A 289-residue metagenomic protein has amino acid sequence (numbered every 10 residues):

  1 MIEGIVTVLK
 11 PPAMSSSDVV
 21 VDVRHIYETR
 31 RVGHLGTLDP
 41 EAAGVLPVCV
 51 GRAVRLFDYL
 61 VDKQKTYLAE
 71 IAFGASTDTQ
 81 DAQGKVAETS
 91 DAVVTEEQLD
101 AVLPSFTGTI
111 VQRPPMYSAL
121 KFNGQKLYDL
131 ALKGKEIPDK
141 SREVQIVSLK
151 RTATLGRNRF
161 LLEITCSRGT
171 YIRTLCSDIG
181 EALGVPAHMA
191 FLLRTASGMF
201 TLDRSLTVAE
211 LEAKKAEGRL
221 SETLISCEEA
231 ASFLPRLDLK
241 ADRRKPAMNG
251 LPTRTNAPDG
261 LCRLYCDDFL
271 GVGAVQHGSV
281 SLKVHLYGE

Functional and structural regions predicted by a protein language model:
M1-P11, S17-L38, A42-V45, K63 (+4 more regions): Accessory RNA 3′-end/elbow-binding domains used by RNA modification enzymes
V23-T29, A43, P47, E136-G169 (+1 more regions): The conserved catalytic core of RNA pseudouridine synthases
T29-L35, T109-M116: Active-site phosphate-binding and catalytic loops of NTP-dependent enzymes
G51-V54, S76: Short, charged/polar surface micro-motifs in flexible loops or helix N-caps
D58-F73, I137-R151: Structural signature of FAD isoalloxazine-binding scaffolds in flavoprotein oxidoreductases
Y59-V111: Acidic, low-complexity central loop/insert segments
S118, F122-I146: Extended alpha-helical targeting/anchoring segments, especially N-terminal organellar/secretory targeting helices
A119, K126, A131, N158-D203: Pseudouridine synthase
